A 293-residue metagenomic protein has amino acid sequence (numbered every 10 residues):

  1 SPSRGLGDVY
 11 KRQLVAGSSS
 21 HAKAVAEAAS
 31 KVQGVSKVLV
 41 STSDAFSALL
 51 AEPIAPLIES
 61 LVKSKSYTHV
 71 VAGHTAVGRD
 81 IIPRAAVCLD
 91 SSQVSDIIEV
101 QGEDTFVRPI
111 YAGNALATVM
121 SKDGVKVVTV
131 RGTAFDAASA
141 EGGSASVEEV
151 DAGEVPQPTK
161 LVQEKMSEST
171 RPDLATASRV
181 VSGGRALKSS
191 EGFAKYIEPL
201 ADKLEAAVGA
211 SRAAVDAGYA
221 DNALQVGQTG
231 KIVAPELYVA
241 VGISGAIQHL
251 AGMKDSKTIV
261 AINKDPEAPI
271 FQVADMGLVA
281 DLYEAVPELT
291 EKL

Functional and structural regions predicted by a protein language model:
S1-Y10: Single conserved hydrophobic/aromatic residue that forms the stacking wall/gate of nucleotide- or nucleobase-binding
K11-S18, L39-V40, A207-S211, V260-N263: Short internal beta-strands
A28-L50: A glycine-rich helix N-cap at a beta->alpha junction
F46-S60, I110-N114, A217-M253: Glycine-rich, anion-gripping cofactor-binding loops and their flanking helix/strand elements in enzyme active sites
S47-F135: N-terminal glycine-rich phosphate/adenylate-binding segment common to multiple enzyme folds
I110-P172: Phosphate/diphosphate-binding glycine-rich loops and adjacent basic-rich segments that engage nucleotide
M166-Q228: Glycine-rich phosphate/diphosphate-binding loops and the adjacent beta-loop-alpha structural elements that coordinate
L237, I243-L293: C-terminal functional extensions of proteins
